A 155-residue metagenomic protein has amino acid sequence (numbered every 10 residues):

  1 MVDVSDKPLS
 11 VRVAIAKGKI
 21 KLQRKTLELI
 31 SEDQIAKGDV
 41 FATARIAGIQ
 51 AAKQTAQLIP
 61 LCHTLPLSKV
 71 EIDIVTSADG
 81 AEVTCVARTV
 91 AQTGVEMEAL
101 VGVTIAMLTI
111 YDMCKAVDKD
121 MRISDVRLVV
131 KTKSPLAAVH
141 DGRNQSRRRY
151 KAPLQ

Functional and structural regions predicted by a protein language model:
M1-F41, I46-L61, S68-Y150: C-terminal binding/interaction regions
